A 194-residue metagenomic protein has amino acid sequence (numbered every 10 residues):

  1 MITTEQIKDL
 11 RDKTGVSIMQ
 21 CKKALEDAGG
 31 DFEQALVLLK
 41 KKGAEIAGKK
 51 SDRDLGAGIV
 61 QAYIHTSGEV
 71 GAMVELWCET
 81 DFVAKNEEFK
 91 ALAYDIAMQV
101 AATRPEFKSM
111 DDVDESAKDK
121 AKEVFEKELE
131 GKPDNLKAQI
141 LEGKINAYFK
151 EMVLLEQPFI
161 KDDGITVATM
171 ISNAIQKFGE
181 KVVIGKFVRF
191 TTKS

Functional and structural regions predicted by a protein language model:
M1-S194: N-terminal assembly/interaction segments in proteins that build large macromolecular machines
